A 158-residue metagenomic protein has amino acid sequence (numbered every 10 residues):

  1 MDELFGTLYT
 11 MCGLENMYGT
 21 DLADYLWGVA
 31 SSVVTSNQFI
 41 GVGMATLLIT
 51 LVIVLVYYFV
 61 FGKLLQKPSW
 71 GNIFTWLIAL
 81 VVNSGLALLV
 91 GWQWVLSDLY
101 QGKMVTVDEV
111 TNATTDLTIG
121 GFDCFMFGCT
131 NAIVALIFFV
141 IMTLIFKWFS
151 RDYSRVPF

Functional and structural regions predicted by a protein language model:
M1-L8, F74-L96: Hydrophobic alpha-helical membrane-insertion segments
M1-V54: N-terminal signal-anchor transmembrane alpha-helix
Y18-D21, L89-V107: Membrane-helix interface motif
G28-I49, A113-F139: Hydrophobic alpha-helical transmembrane segments
A45-N83: Cytoplasmic juxtamembrane interface segments
I53, V82-A87, V134, F138 (+1 more regions): Alpha-helical transmembrane segments of multipass membrane proteins
Y57-L65, G91, V95, M142-S150: Membrane-water interface at transmembrane helix exits
L136-F158: Cytosolic juxtamembrane helix at the C-terminal end of the final transmembrane segment
